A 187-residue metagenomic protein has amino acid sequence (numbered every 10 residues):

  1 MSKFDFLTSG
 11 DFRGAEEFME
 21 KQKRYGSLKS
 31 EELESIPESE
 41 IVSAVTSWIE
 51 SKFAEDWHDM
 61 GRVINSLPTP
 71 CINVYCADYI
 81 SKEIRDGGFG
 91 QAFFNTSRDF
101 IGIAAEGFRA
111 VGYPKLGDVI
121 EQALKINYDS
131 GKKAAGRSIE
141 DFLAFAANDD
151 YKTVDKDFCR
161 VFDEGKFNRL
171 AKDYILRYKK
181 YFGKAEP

Functional and structural regions predicted by a protein language model:
S2-L7: Membrane-interface interhelical connector segments
T8-Y75, S81-D86, G90-F100, G107-P187: Extended, alpha-helix-rich binding/interface surfaces that flank or overlap catalytic cores and mediate recognition
